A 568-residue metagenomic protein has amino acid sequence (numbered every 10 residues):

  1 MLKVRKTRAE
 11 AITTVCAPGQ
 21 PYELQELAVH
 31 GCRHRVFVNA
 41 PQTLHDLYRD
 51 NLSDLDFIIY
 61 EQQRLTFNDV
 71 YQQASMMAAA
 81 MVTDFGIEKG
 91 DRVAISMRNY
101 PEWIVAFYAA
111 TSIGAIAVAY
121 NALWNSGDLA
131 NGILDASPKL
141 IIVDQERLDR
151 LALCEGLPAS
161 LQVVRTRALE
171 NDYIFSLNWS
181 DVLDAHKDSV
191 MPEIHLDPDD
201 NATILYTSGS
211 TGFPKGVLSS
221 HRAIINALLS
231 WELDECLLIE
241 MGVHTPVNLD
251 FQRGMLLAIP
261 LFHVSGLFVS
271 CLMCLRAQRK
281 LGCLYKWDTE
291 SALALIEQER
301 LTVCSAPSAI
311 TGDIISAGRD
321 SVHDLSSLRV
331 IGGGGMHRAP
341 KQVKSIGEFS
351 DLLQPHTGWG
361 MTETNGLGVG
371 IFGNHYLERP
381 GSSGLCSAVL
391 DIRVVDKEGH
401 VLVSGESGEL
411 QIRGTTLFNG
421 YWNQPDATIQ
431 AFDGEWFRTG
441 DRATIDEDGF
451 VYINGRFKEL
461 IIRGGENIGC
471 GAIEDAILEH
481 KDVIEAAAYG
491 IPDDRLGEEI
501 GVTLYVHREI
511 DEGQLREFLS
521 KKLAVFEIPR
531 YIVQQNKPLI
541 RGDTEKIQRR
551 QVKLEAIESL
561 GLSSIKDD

Functional and structural regions predicted by a protein language model:
Y22-Q25, Q62, D149-P198, I225 (+2 more regions): ANL superfamily adenylate-forming
V36, A40, D54-E88, R92-Y100 (+3 more regions): Conserved AMP-binding/adenylate-forming core of the ANL superfamily
T66-N68, A202-S230: Conserved AMP-binding A3 loop
W124, N131, I141-V143, C304 (+5 more regions): AMP-binding/adenylate-forming catalytic core of the ANL superfamily
K187-Y206, F213, V247-G254: Conserved pre-ATP/AMP-binding loop-to-beta segment of ANL
I225-G254, A258, F262-T302, A317: Conserved AMP-binding/adenylation subdomain of ANL enzymes
R276-A277, L301-S305, I315-E378, D391: Gly/Ser/Thr-rich phosphate-binding loop
A524-K546, S563-D568: AMP-binding/adenylate-forming catalytic domain of the ANL superfamily
